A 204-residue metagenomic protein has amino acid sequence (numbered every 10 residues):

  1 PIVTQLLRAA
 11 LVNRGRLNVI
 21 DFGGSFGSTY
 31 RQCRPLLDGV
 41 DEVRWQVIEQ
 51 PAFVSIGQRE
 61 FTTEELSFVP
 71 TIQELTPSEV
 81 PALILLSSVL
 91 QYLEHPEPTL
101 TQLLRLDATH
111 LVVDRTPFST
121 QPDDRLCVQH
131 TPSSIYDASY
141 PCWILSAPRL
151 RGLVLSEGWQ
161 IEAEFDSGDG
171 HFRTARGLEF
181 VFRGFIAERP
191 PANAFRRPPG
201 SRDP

Functional and structural regions predicted by a protein language model:
P1-N18, Q32: Conserved alpha-helix/loop element of class I SAM-dependent methyltransferases that forms part of the SAM/SAH-binding
N18-Q73: Class I SAM-dependent methyltransferase SAM/SAH-binding core
A82-P96: A short SAM/SAH-binding and catalytic strip from SAM-dependent methyltransferases
Y92-L106: A short, conserved alpha-helix within the catalytic core of class I
D107-P122: Conserved beta-strand signature within the Rossmann-like core of class I S-adenosyl-L-methionine
F118-P141: Short, glycine-/aromatic-enriched active-site segment of Class I SAM-dependent methyltransferases
S139-D166: Short alpha-helix
F165, G170-D203: Core SAM-dependent methyltransferase catalytic element
